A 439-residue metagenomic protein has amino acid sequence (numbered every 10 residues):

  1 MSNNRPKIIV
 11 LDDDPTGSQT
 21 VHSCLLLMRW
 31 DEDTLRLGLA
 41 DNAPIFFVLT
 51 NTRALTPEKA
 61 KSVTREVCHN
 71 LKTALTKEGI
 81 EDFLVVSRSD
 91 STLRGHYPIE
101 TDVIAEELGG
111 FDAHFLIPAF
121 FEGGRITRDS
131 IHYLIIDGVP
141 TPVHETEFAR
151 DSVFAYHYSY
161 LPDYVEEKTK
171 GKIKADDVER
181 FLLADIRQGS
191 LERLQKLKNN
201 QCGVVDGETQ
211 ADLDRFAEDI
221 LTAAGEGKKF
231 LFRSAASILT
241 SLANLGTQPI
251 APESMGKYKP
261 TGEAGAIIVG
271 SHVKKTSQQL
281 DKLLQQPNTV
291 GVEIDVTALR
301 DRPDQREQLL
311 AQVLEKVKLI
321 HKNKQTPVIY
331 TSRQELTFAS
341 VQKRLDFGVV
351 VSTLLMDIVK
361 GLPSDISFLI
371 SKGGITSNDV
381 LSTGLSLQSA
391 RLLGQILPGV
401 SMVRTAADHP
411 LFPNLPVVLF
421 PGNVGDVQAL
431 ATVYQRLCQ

Functional and structural regions predicted by a protein language model:
S2-D12, Q19-H22, L35-L37, P44 (+4 more regions): Cap/lid and interdomain-hinge subdomains that line or gate substrate/regulatory clefts in soluble alpha/beta enzymes
L11-D12, F47-T50, S87-R88, F115-A119 (+6 more regions): Short beta-strand segments
P15-G17, S89-I99, F121-G123, T209-D212 (+5 more regions): Gly/Ser/Thr-rich loops at beta-strand to alpha-helix junctions that form or flank small-molecule/cofactor-binding
Q19-L49, Q312-Q325, R391-P410: N-terminal short beta-loop-beta anion/metal-coordinating cradle
T20-S23, H96-E100, R125-H132, Q188 (+6 more regions): Short acidic, glycine/serine/threonine-rich loops at helix termini
C24-L27, I366-S367, I375-G425, A429: Conserved, well-ordered active-site substructure
Y133-V313: Conserved, well-structured core segments that form the ligand-binding/active-site neighborhood of functional domains
L310-G374: C-terminal structural cap/anchor segments
